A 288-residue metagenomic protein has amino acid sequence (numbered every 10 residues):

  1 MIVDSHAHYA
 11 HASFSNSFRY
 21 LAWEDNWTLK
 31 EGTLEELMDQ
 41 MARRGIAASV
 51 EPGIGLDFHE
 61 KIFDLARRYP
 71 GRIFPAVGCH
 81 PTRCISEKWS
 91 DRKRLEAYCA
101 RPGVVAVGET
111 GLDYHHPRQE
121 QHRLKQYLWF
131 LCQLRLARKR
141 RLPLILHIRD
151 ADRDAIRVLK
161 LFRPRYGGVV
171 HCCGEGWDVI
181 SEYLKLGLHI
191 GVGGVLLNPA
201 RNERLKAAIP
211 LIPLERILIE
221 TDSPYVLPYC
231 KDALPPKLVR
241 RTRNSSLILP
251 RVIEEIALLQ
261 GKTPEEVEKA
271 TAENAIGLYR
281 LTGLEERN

Functional and structural regions predicted by a protein language model:
M1-N288: Mid-domain alpha/beta scaffold segments of enzyme catalytic cores
